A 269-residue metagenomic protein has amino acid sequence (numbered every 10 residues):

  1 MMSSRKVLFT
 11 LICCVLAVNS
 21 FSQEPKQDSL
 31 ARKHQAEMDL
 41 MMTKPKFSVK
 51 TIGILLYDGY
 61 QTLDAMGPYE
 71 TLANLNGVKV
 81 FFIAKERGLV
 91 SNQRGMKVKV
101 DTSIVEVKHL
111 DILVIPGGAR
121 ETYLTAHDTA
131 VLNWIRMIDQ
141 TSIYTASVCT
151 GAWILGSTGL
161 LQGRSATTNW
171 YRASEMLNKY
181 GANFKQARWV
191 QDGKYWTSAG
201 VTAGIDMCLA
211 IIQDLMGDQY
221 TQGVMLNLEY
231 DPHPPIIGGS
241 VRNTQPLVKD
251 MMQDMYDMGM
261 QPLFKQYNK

Functional and structural regions predicted by a protein language model:
M1-K26: Bacterial Sec-dependent N-terminal signal peptides
S22-T145, W153-S157, S174-M176, F184-K185 (+1 more regions): Extended, subdomain-level signal for the structured scaffold at the beginning of enzyme domains
T145-A146, A166: A short beta-strand/loop micro-motif in the catalytic core of glycosyltransferases that engages the nucleotide-sugar
A152, W196-L209: Active-site-proximal catalytic alpha-helix in oxidoreductases
L161-W189: A conserved active-site-flanking secondary-structure segment within enzyme catalytic domains
T168-Y171, A203-D206, Q219: Generic recognition of short, well-ordered alpha-helical interface segments
A187-S198: Amphipathic alpha-helical segments enriched in hydrophobic/aromatic residues interleaved with Lys/Arg
